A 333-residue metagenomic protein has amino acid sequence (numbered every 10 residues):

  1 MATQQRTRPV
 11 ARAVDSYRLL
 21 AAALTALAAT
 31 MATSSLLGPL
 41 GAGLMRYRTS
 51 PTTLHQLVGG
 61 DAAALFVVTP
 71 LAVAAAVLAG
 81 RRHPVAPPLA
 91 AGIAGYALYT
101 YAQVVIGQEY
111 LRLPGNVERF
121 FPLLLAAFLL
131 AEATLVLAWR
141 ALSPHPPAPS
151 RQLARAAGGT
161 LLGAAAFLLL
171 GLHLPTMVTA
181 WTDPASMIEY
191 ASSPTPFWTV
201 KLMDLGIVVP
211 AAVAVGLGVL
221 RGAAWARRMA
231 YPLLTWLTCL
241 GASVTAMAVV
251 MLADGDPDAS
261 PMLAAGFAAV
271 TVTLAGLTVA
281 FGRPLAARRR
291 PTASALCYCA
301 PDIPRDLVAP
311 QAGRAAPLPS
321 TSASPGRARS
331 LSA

Functional and structural regions predicted by a protein language model:
M1-S16: Short, Lys/Arg-rich, polar N-terminal cytosolic tail immediately upstream of the first transmembrane signal-anchor
A23-S34, G95-A102, L124-A141, L153-V178 (+2 more regions): Alpha-helical transmembrane segments of multi-pass integral membrane proteins
T33, K201-A300: C-terminal transmembrane-bundle signature of multipass membrane proteins, characterized by strong activation on
L44-V58: Perimembrane loop-to-helix junctions flanking transmembrane segments
H55-A62, Y190-A211: A loop-to-helix transmembrane entry motif
G60-V73, L125-R140, G206-V215, A269-R283: Hydrophobic cores of alpha-helical transmembrane segments in multi-pass inner/ER membrane proteins, independent
A76-A133, L137, P147-S150: Membrane-interface helix-loop-helix junctions at boundaries between adjacent transmembrane segments
V178-P194: Membrane-interface interhelical connector segments
